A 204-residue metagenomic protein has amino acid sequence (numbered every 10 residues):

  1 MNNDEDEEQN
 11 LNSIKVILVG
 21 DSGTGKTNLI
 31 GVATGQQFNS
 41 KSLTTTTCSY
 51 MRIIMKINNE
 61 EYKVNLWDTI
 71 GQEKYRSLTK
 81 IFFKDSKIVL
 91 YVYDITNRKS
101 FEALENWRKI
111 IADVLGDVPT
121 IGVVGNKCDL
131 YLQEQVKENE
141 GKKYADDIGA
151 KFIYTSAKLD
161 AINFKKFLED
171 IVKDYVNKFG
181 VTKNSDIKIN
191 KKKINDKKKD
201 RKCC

Functional and structural regions predicted by a protein language model:
M1-K183, C204: TRAFAC-class small GTPase G-domain
V181-N195: CheY-like receiver
K192-C204: Polybasic, Ser/Thr-rich amphipathic helices
